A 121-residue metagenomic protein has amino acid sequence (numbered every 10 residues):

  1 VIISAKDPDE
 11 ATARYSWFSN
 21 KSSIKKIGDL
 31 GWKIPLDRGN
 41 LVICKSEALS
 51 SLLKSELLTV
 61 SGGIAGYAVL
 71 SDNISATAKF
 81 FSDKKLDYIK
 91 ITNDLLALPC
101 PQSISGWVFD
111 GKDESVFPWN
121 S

Functional and structural regions predicted by a protein language model:
V1-S121: Glyoxalase I/VOC metalloenzyme domain signal
